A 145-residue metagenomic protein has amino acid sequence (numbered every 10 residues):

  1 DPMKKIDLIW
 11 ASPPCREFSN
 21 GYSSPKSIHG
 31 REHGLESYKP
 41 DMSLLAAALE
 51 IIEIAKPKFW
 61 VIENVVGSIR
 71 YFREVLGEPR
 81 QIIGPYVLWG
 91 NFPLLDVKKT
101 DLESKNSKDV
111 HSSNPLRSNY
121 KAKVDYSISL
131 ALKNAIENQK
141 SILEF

Functional and structural regions predicted by a protein language model:
D1-F145: Conserved active-site and SAM-binding loop architecture of S-adenosyl-L-methionine-dependent nucleic-acid
